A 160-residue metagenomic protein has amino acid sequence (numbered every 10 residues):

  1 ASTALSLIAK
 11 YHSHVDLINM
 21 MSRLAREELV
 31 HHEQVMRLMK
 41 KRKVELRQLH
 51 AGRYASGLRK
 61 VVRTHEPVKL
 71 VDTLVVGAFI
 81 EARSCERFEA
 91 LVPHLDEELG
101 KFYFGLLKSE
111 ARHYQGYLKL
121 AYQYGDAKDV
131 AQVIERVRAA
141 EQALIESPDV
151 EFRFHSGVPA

Functional and structural regions predicted by a protein language model:
A1-A160: Non-heme di-metal
